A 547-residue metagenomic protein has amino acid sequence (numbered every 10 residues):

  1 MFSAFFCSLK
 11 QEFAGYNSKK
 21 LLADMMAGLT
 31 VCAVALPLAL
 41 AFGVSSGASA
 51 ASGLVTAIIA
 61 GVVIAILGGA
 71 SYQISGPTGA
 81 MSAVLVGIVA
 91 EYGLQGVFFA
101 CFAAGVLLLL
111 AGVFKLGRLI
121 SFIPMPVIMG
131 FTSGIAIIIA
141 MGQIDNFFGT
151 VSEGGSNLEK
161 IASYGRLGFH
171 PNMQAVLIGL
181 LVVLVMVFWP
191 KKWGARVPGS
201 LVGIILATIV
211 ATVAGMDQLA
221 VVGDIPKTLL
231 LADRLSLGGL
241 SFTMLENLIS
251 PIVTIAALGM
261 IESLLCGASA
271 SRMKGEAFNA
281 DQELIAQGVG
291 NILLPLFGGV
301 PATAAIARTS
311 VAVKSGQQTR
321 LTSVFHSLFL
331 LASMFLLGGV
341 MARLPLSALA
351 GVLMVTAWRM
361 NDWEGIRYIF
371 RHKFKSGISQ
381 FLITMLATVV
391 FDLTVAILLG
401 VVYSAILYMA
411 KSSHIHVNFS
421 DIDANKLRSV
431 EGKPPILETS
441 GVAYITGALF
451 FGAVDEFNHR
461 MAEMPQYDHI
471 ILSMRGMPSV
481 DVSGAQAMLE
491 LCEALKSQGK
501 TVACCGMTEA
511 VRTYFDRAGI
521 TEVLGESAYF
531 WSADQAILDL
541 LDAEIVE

Functional and structural regions predicted by a protein language model:
M1-D423: Transmembrane helical cores of multi-pass ion-transport proteins
I74, C504, Y529: Conserved SAM-binding loop
I135, M474, W531: Residues that line or immediately flank small-molecule/substrate-binding pockets and catalytic motifs
K227, L231, G447, S532: Active-site donor-binding loop signature of nucleotide-sugar glycosyltransferases
L328, V511-R512, W531: Short secondary-structure capping/turn micro-motifs that flank functional sites
R359-V523, L541-E547: The feature marks cytosolic C-terminal regulatory regions of anion transporters and related permeases
L524-D539: Short acidic-hydrophobic, aromatic-tinged amphipathic segments that line or gate anion-handling sites
